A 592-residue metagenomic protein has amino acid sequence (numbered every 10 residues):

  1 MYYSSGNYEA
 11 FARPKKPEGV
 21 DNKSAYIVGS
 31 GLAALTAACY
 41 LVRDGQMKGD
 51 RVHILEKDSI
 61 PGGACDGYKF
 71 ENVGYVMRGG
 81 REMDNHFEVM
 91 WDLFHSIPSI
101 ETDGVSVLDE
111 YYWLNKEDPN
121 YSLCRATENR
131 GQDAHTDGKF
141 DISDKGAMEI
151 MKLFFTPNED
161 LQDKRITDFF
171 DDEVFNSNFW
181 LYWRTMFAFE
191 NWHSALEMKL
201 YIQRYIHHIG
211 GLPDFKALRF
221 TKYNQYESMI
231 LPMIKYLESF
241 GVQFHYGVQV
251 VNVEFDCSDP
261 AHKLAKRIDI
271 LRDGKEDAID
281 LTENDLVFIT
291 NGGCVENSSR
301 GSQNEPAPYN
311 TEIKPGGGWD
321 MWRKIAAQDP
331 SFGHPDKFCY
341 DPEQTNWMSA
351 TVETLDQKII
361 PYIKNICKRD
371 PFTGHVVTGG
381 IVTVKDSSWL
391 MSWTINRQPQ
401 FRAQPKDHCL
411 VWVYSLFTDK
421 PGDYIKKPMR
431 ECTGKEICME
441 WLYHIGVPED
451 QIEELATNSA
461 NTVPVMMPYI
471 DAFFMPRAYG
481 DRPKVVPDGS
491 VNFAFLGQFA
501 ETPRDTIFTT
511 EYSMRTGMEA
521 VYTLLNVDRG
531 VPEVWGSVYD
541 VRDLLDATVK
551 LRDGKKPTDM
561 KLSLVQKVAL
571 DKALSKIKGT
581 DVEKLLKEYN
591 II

Functional and structural regions predicted by a protein language model:
M1-A25, R43-R51, K69, L551-I592: Extreme N-terminal leader/targeting segments of oxidoreductases
M1-Y3, A37, L41, G45-N85 (+6 more regions): Beta1-alpha1 glycine-rich phosphate/pyrophosphate-binding loop at the start of Rossmann-like nucleotide-binding domains
R13, G19-E149: N-terminal glycine-rich phosphate/pyrophosphate-binding loop and immediately adjacent elements
S24-Y26, R51-H53, G241-F244, V248 (+4 more regions): Beta-sheet entry/capping signal
I100-H207, L218-F220: Rossmann-like flavin
Y121-S122, G422, D481-P483, F499-F508 (+1 more regions): Glycine- and aromatic-enriched mobile tails/lids
Q203-L286, T290-G292, N304-E305, N310-W319: Helical element adjacent to the flavin cofactor pocket in flavoenzyme catalytic cores
I206-T221, N284-L286, N291-T516, Y522-Y539: C-terminal segments that line or cap access tunnels to active or ligand-binding sites in enzymes and enzyme-associated
